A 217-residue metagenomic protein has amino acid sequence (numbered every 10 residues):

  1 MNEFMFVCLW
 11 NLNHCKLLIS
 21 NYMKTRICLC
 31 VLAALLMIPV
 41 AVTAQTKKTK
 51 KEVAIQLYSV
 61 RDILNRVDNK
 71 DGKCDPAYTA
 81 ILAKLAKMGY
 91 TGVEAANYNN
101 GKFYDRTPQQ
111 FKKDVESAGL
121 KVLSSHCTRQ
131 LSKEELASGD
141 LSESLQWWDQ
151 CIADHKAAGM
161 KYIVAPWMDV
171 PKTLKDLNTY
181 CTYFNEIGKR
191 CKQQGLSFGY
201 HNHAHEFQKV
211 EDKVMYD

Functional and structural regions predicted by a protein language model:
M1, W10-N13, S20-N21, R61 (+3 more regions): Intrinsic-disorder/low-complexity regions
M1-T49: Bacterial Sec-dependent N-terminal signal peptides
C8, C15, C28-C30, C74 (+4 more regions): Generic recognition of cysteine residues
L18, V60, H205-F207: Alpha-helical and His/Cys-centered functional microenvironments
C30-L32, D62, F207-K209: A periodicity- and composition-biased signal for non-globular, repetitive helical segments
M37-I38, D68, K213: Hydrophobic alpha-helical membrane context
T43-K161, L196: N-terminal pre-domain/capping segments
D114, K121, K133-D217: Active-site acidic/histidine proton-transfer and metal-coordination neighborhood in alpha/beta enzyme cores
